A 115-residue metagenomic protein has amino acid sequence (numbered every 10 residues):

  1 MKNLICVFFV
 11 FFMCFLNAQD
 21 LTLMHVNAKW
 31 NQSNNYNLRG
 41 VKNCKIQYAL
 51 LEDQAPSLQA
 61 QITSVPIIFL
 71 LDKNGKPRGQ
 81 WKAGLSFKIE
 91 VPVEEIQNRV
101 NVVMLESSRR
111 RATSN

Functional and structural regions predicted by a protein language model:
M1-V7: Positively charged n-region of N-terminal signal peptides that target proteins for export
F8-A18: Hydrophobic h-region of N-terminal signal peptides that target proteins for export in Gram-negative bacteria
F15, L71-D72: Short, acidic, Ser/Thr-enriched surface-loop or helix-capping motifs
A18-Q47: Local sequence-structure signature of Cys/Sec-based thiol-disulfide redox active-site neighborhoods
V26-A28, L51, A83: Active-site-proximal beta-strand/loop segments in catalytic clefts of secreted hydrolases
N43-L58: Short, internal strand/loop/helix patches that form the active-site neighborhood or redox-interaction surface
A60-L71: Structural micro-motif
D72-S114: Non-catalytic, surface beta->alpha helical segment in thiol-disulfide oxidoreductase systems
